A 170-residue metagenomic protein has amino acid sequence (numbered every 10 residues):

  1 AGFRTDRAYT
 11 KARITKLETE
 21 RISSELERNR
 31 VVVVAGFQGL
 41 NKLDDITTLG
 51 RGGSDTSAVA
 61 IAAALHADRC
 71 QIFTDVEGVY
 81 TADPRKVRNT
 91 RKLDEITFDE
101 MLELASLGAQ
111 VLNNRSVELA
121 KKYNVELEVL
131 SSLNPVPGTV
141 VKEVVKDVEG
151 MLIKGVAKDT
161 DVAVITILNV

Functional and structural regions predicted by a protein language model:
A1-V117: Nucleotide/pyrophosphate-binding catalytic subdomain
V32, T47, L127, T139 (+1 more regions): A broad, low-specificity signal marking well-ordered, structured residues that form hydrophobic/aromatic
A35, F73, L130-S132, L168-V170: Generic beta-strand/beta-sheet core signal
Q38-G39, S54, E77, N134-P135 (+2 more regions): Short, glycine-/Ser/Thr-/acidic-enriched flexible segments
L112-R115, E126-S132, V136, I167: Flexible, glycine/charged-enriched surface loops at secondary-structure junctions
A120: Acidic-aromatic/histidine active-site loop/patch
G138-V170: A conserved regulatory-domain signal marking ACT and ACT-like small-molecule sensing domains and adjacent regulatory
